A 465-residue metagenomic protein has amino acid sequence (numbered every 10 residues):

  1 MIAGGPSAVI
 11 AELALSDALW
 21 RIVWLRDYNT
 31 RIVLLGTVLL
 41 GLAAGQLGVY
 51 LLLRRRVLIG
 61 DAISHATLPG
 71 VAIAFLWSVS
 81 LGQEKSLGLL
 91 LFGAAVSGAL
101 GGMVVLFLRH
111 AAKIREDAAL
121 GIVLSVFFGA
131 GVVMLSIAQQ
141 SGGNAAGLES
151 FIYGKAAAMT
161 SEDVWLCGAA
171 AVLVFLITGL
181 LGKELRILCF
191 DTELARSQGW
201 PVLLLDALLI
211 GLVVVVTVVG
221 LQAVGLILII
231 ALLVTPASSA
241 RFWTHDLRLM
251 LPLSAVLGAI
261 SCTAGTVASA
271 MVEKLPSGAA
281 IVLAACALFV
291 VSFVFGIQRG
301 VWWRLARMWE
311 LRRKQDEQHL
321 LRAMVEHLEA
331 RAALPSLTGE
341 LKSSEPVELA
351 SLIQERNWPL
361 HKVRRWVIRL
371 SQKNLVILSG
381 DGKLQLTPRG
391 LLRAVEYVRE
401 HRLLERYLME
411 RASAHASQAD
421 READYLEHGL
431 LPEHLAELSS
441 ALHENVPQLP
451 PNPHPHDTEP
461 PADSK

Functional and structural regions predicted by a protein language model:
M1-G41: Membrane-interfacial amphipathic/re-entrant helices at transmembrane-helix boundaries
N29-G41, L87-A99, G168, V218-A231 (+1 more regions): Structural signature of hydrophobic alpha-helical transmembrane segments
V49-S64, L68-G142, A240-S254, A268-S277: Short loop segments and helix-boundary regions at transmembrane helix junctions of multi-pass inner-membrane proteins
L124-T178: Transmembrane helix-bundle core of multi-pass membrane transporters and related energy-transducing complexes
T160-A231: Helix-loop-helix "hairpin" substructures at the membrane interface of multi-pass membrane proteins
I281-E326, P432-T458: Membrane-interfacial segments at transmembrane helix termini in multi-pass membrane proteins
W309-W358: Short amphipathic alpha-helical interface segments
L337-K465: Structured cytosolic domains appended to multi-pass membrane proteins
